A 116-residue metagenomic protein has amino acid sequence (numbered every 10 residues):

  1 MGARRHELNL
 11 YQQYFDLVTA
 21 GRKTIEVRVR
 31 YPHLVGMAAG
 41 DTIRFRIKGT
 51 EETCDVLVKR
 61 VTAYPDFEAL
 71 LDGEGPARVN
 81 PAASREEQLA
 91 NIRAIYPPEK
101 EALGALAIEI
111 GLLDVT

Functional and structural regions predicted by a protein language model:
M1-A39, L103: Compositionally biased, charged N-terminal/linker segments
E7, R44, D55-L57, A107-E109: Beta-strand secondary-structure signal
Y31, R60-T62, L112-D114: A mature extracytoplasmic/lumenal domain signature
G40-G49: Short conserved beta-strand and strand-loop elements enriched in small hydrophobics with frequent Asp/Gly
E52-A63: Short beta-strand-centered aromatic/proline hotspots
D66: Flexible, solvent-exposed loop/hinge segments that line or gate ligand/substrate-binding clefts
A69-T116: Contiguous surface segments at macromolecular interaction interfaces
